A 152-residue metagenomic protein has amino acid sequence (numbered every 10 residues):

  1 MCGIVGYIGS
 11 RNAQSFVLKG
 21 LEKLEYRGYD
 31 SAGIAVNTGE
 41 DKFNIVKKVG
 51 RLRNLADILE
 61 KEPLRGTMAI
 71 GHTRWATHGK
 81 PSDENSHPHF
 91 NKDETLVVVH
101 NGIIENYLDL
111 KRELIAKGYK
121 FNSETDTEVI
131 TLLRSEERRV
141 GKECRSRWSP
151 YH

Functional and structural regions predicted by a protein language model:
M1-R145: Conserved short alpha-helical segments that host acidic/polar catalytic motifs at enzyme active sites
